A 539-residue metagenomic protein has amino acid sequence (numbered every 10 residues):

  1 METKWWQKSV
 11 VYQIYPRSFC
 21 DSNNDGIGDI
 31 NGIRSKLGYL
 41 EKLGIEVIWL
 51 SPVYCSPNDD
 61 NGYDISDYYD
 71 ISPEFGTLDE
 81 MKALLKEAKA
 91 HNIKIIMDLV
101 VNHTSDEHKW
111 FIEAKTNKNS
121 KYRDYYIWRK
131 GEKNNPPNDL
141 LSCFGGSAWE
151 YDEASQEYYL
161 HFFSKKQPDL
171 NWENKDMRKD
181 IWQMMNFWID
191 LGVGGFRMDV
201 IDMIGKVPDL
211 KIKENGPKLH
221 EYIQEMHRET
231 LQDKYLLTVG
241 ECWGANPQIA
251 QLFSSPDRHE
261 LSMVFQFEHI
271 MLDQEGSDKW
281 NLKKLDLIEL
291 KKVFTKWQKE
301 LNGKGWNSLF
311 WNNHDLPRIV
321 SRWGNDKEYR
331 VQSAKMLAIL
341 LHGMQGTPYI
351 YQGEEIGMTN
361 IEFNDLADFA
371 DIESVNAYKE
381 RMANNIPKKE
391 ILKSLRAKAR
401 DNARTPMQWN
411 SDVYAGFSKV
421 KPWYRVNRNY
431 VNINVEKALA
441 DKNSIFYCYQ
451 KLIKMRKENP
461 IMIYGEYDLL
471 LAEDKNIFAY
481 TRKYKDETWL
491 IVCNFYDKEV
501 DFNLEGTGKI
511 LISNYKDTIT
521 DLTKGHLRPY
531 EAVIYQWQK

Functional and structural regions predicted by a protein language model:
M1-G508, I512-K539: Active-site and adjacent substrate-binding regions of carbohydrate-active enzymes
